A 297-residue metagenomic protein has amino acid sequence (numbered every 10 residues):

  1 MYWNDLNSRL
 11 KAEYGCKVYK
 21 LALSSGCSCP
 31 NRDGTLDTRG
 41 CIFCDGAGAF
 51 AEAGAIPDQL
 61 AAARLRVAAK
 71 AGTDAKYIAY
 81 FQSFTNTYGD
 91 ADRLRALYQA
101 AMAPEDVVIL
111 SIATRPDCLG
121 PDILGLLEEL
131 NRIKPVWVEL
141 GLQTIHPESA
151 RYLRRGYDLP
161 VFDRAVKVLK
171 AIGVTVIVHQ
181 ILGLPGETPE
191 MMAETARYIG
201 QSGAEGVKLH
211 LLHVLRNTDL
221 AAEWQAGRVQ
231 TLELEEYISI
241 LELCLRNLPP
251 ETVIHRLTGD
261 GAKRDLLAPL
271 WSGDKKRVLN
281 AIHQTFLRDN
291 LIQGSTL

Functional and structural regions predicted by a protein language model:
M1-I78: N-terminal [4Fe-4S]-dependent radical SAM core
M1-R9, K17-Y19, G206, V214-L297: Auxiliary Fe-S-binding modules of radical SAM enzymes
Y19-L23, Y77-Q82, L110-I112, V136-L140 (+3 more regions): Hydrophobic faces of well-ordered beta-strands that scaffold small-molecule active sites in alpha/beta enzyme cores
A47-A63, A71-A91, D106-L119, P135-V161 (+1 more regions): Core AdoMet radical
R64-A69, L119-I133, R164, A193-G203 (+1 more regions): Short amphipathic alpha-helices and their capping/turn segments at secondary-structure boundaries
A68-G72, L97-E105, G125-P135, K167-A171 (+1 more regions): Acidic (Asp/Glu)-rich catalytic clusters
R95-Q99, E128, T188-E205, G261-H283: Short, electropositive alpha-helical surface patch
P160-D219, E235-T258: Conserved C-terminal portion of the radical SAM core fold that forms the substrate/S-adenosylmethionine-binding
